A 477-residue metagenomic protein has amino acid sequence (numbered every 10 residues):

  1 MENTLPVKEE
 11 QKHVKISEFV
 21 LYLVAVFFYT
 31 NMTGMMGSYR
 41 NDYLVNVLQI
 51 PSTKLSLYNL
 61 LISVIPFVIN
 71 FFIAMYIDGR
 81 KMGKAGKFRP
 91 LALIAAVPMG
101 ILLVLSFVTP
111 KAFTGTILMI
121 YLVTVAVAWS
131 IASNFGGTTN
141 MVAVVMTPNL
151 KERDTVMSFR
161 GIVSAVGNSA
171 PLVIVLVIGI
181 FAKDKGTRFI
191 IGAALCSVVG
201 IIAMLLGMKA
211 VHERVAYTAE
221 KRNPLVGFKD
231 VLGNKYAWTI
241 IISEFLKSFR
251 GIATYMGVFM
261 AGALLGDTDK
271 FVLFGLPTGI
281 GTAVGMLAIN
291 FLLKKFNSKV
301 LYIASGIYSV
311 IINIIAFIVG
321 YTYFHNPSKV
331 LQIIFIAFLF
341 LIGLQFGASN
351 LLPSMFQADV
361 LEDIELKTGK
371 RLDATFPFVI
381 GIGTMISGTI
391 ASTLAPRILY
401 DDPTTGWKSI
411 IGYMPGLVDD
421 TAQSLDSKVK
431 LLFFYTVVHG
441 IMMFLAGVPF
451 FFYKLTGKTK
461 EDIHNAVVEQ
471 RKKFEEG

Functional and structural regions predicted by a protein language model:
E2-G477: Membrane-embedded alpha-helical bundles of multi-pass transporters/translocases, especially carrier/permease families
